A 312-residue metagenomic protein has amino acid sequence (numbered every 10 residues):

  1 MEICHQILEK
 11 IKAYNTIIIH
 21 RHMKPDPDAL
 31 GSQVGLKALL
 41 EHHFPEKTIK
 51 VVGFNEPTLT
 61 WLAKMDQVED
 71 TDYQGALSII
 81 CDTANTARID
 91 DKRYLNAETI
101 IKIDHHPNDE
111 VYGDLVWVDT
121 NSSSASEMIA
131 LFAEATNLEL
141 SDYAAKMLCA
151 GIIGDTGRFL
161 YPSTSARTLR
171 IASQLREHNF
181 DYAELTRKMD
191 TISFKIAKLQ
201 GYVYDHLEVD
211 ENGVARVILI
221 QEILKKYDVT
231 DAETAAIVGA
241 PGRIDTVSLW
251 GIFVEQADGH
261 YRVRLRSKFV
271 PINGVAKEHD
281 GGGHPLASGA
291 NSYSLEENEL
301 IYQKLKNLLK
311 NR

Functional and structural regions predicted by a protein language model:
M1-H5, A87-I89, R93-I100, N121-I129: An acidic intrinsically disordered interaction segment
M1-Q6, D82, A133-A135: Short, motif-level signal for alpha-helix interfacial/capping segments enriched in acidic residues and aromatics/proline
E2-M23, P27, G31-T60, D70-A76 (+1 more regions): Hydrophobic helix-and-loop "lid/oligomerization" segment in the mid-to-C-terminal part of catalytic domains
G35-K37, L95-E98, V118-D119, R170: Glycine-rich, phosphate-binding/catalytic loops in enzymes
W61-L115: Active-site cofactor/cluster-binding pocket
D66-D70, V118-N121, K268-F269: Short, hinge-like loop/turn segments at secondary-structure boundaries
E69, D90-K92, V116-D119, L138-E139 (+2 more regions): A generic local secondary-structure boundary/capping motif
H106-I171: Short alpha-helices
